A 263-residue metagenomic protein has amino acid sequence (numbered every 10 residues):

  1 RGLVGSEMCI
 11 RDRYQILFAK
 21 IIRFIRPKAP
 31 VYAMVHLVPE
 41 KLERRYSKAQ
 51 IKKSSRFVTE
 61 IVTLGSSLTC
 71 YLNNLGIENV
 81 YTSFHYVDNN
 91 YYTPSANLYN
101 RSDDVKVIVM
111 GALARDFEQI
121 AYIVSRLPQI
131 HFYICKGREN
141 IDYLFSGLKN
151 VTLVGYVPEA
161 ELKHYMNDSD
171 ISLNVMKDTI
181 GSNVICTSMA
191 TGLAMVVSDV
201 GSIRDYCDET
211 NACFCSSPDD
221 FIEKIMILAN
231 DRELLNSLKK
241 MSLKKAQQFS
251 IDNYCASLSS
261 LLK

Functional and structural regions predicted by a protein language model:
R1-I10: Single conserved hydrophobic/aromatic residue that forms the stacking wall/gate of nucleotide- or nucleobase-binding
S67, Y86: Carbohydrate-associated surface elements
N73, V87-D104, E118, Y143: Acidic anion/phosphate-binding donor-loop and adjacent secondary structure in glycosyltransferase catalytic cores
Y99-R115, A121-S125, Y133: Conserved donor-binding/catalytic core segment of Leloir-type glycosyltransferases
K136, I141-K163: Nucleotide-activated donor-binding/catalytic signature segment of Leloir-type glycosyltransferases, i.e., the conserved
N167-I180, L193: Acidic donor-binding loop of glycosyltransferase active sites
E209-D219, I227-E233: Conserved acidic donor-binding segment of nucleotide-sugar-dependent glycosyltransferases
I227, L234-Q248, A256-S260: A short, well-ordered alpha-helix in the C-terminal region of glycosyltransferases
